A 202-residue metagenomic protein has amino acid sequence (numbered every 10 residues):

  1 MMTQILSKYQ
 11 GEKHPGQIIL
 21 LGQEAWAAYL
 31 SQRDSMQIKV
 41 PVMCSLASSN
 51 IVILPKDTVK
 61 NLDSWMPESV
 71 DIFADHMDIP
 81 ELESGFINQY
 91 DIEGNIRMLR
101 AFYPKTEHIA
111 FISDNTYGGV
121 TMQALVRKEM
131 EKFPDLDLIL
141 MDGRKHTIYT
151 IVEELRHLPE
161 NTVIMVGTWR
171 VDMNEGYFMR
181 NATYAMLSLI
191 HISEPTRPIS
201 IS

Functional and structural regions predicted by a protein language model:
M1-M2, P80-L82, H108, E129-K145: Short beta-strand elements in bilobed, periplasmic/extracellular small-molecule ligand-binding domains
M2-G16, S31-D34, V152-N161: Short, well-structured alpha-helical segments in soluble
Q10-G22, P41-S45, H108-S113, I139-M141 (+1 more regions): Periplasmic-binding protein-like
S31-S48, N174-L189: A short, gly/pro- and small-residue-rich
L46-I79: Flexible loop/hinge segments that line or gate small-molecule binding clefts
A74-M130: An alpha-beta-alpha
V120, E131-P134, E153-V163, N174-S188: Acidic, S/T/G-rich, low-cysteine, solvent-exposed domains in lumenal/extracellular/periplasmic regions of secretory
I190-S202: Single conserved hydrophobic/aromatic residue that forms the stacking wall/gate of nucleotide- or nucleobase-binding
